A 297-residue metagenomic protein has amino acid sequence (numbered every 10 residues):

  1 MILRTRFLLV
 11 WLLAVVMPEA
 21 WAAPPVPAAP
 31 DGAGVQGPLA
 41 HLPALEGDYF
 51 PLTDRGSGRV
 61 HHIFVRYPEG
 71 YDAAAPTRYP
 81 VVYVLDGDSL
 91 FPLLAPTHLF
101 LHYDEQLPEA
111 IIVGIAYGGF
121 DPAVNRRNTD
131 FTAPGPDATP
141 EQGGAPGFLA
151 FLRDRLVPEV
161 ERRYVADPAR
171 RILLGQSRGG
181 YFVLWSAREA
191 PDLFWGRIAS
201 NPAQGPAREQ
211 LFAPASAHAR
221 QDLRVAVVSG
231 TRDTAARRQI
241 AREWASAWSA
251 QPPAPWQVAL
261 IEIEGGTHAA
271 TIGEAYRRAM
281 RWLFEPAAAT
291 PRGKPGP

Functional and structural regions predicted by a protein language model:
L9-E19: Bacterial N-terminal signal peptides
A22-Y79: A domain-start/cap signature at the N-terminus of enzymes
T77-F151, R155, E159-R163: Serine-hydrolase catalytic machinery in alpha/beta-hydrolase-like enzymes
Y117-G119, I198-P206, T231-R232: Active-site nucleophile loop of the alpha/beta-hydrolase fold
V165-Q176: Alpha/beta-hydrolase fold nucleophile elbow
I172, G196-I198: Residue in the alpha/beta-hydrolase core beta-strand immediately N-terminal to the catalytic nucleophile
G180-P191: Short glycine-enriched nucleophile-adjacent loop and the immediately C-terminal alpha-helix near the catalytic center
V228, T234, R238-P297: C-terminal catalytic histidine-bearing segment of alpha/beta-hydrolase fold enzymes
